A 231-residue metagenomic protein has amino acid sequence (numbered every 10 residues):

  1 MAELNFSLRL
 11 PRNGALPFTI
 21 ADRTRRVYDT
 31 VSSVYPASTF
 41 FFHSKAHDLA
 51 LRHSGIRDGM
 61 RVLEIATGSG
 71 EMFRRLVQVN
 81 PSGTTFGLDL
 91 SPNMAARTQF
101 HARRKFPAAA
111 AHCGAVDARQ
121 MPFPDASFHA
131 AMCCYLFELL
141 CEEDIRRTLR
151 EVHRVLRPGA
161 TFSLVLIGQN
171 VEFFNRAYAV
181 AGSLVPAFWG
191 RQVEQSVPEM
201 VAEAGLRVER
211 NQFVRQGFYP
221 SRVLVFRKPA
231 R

Functional and structural regions predicted by a protein language model:
F41-D58: Conserved alpha-helix/loop element of class I SAM-dependent methyltransferases that forms part of the SAM/SAH-binding
L63-Q120: Class I SAM-dependent methyltransferase SAM/SAH-binding core
R119-A131: A short acidic, Gly/Pro-enriched loop at the edge of an enzyme's catalytic core that lines a small-molecule cofactor
A130-E143: A short SAM/SAH-binding and catalytic strip from SAM-dependent methyltransferases
R146-P158: A short glycine-rich, Lys/Arg-flanked "PGG" loop and its adjoining helix->strand segment in the class I
G159-L166: Conserved beta-strand signature within the Rossmann-like core of class I S-adenosyl-L-methionine
W189-A204: Short alpha-helix
G205-L206, R210-R231: Core SAM-dependent methyltransferase catalytic element
